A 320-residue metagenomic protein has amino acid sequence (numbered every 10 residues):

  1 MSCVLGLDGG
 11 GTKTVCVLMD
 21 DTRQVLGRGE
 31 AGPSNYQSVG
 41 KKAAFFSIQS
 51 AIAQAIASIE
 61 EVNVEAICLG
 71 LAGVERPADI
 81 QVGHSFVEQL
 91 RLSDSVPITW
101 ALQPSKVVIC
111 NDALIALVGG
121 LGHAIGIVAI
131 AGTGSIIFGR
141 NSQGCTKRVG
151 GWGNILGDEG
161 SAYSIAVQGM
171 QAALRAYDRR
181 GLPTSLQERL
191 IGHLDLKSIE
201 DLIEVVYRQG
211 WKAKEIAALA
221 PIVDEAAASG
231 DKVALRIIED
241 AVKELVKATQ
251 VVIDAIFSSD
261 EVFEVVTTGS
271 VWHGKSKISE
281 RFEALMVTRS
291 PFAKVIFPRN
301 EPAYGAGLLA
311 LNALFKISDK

Functional and structural regions predicted by a protein language model:
M1-A66, G119-I127, Q171-K320: ATP-binding/phosphotransfer module of carbohydrate and carboxylate kinases, centering on a glycine-rich
D8, D112, G132: Active-site glycine-centered loops adjacent to acidic/histidine catalytic or metal-binding residues that shape
T12, A72-V74, T133-I136: Short glycine-rich anion-binding loops that position phosphate/pyrophosphate groups of nucleotides and phosphorylated
Y36-S38, G73-V74, G151-E159, F292-F297: A short glycine/serine-rich beta->alpha loop
Q37, A53-D94, T99-A101, S105-I109 (+1 more regions): Short beta-strand-loop/turn "lid" adjacent to the catalytic site in phosphate-handling enzymes
V96-L102, C145-G153, L285-K294: Glycine/charged-rich beta-loop-alpha catalytic/anionic-binding loops adjacent to active sites
L114-G119, I137-G139: Rossmann-fold dinucleotide-binding core
H123-G181: Glycine-rich phosphate-binding loop of actin/hexokinase-like ATP-binding domains
